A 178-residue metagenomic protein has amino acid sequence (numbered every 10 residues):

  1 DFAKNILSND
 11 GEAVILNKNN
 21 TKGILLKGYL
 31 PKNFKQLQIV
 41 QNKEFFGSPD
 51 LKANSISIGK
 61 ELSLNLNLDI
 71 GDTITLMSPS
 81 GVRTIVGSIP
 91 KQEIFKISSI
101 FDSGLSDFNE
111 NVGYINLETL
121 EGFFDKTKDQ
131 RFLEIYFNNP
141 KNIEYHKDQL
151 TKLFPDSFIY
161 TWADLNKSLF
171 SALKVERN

Functional and structural regions predicted by a protein language model:
F2-Y114, E118-K128: A structural signal for hydrophobic secondary-structure junctions, strongest on transmembrane helix-loop-helix units
S88-N178: Mechanotransmission and gating elements of multispan inner-membrane complexes involved in transport and envelope
